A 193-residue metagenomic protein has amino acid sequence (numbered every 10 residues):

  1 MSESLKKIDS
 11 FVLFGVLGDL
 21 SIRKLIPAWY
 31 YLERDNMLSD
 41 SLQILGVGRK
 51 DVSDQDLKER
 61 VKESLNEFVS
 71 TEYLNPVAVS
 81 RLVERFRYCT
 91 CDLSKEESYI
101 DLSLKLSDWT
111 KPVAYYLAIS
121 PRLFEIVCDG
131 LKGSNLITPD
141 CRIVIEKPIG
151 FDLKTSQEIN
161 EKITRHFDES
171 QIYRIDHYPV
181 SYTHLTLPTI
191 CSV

Functional and structural regions predicted by a protein language model:
M1-V144, I149-L185: Secretory/organelle targeting and membrane-embedding segments
H184-V193: Single conserved hydrophobic/aromatic residue that forms the stacking wall/gate of nucleotide- or nucleobase-binding
